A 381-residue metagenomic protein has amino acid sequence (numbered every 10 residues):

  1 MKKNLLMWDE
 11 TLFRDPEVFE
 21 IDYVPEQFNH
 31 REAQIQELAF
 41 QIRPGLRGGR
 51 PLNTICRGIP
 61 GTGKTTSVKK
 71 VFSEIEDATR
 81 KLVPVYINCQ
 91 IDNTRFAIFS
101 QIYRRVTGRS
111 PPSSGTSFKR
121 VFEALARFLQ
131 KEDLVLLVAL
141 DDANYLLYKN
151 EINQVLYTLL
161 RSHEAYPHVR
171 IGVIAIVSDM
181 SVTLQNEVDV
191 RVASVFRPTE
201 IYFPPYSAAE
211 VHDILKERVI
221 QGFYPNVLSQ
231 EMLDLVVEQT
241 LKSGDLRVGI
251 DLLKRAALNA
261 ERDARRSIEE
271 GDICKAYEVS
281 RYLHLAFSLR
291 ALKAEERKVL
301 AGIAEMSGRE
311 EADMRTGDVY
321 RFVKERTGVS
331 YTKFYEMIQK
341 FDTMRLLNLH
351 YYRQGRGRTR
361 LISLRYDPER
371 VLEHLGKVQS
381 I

Functional and structural regions predicted by a protein language model:
M1-L52, E74: A short, basic N-terminal segment
L6-F13, E20, V68, I91-I214 (+5 more regions): Mid-core helix/loop region of P-loop NTP-binding domains shared across ATPases and GTPases
G48-F72, I91: Walker A/P-loop nucleotide-binding motif
T54, D77-I91, T199: Conserved catalytic segments around the Walker B and adjacent sensor/switch elements of P-loop NTPase domains
S73-V83, G108-P111: Post-Walker A helix-loop "phosphate-sensing" segment adjacent to the P-loop in P-loop NTPases
L241-L246, K254-I268, S307-R309, T327 (+1 more regions): AAA+ ATPase "lid" subdomain C-terminal helix
N259-H284: Conserved C-terminal helix/linker of AAA+ ATPases
G308-I381: Terminal-proximal interaction/regulatory segments of ATP-powered molecular machines
